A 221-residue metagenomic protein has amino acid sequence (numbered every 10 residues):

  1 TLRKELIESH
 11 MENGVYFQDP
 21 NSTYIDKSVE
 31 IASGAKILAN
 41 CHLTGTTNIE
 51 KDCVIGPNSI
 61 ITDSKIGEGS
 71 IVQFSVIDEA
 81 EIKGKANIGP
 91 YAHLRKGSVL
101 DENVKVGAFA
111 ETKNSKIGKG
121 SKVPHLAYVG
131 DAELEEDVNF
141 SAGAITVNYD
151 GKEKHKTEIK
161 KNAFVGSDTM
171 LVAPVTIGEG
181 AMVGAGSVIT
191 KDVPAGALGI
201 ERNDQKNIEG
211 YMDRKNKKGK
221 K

Functional and structural regions predicted by a protein language model:
L2-S28, D213-K218: Long, charged amphipathic helices and adjacent flexible linkers at domain junctions
Y16-E201, Q205-K206: Structural signal for interior beta-strand "rungs" in well-ordered beta-sheet cores of soluble enzyme domains
P194, M212-D213: Flexible, disordered linker segments and immediate boundary regions flanking tandem C2H2 zinc-finger modules
